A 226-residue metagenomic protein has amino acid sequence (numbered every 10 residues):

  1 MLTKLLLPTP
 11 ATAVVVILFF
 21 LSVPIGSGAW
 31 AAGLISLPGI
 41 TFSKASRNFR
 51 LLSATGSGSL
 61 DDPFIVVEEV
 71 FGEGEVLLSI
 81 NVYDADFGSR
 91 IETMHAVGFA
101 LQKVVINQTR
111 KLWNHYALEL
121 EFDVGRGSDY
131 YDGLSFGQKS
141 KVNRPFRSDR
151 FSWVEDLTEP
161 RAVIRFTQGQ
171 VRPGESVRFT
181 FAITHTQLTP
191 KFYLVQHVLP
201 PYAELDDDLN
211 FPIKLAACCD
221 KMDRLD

Functional and structural regions predicted by a protein language model:
M1-P8: N-terminal secretory signal peptides that target proteins for export/translocation
P8-P10, G26-A29: Short, intrinsically disordered, low-complexity terminal segments
T12-P24: Bacterial N-terminal signal peptides
I25, N107-T109: Short loop/turn positions at the edges of beta-strands in beta-sheet-rich folds
W30-A100, R110, E121-G127, Y131 (+1 more regions): Membrane engagement elements in two modes
K103-V105: Buried hydrophobic-core signal for structured, non-transmembrane domains
K111-H115: Short acidic/proline- and small/hydrophobic-mixed sequence motifs that coincide with surface turns and coil-to-beta
Y116-F151: An exposed acidic His-Trp-rich patch
